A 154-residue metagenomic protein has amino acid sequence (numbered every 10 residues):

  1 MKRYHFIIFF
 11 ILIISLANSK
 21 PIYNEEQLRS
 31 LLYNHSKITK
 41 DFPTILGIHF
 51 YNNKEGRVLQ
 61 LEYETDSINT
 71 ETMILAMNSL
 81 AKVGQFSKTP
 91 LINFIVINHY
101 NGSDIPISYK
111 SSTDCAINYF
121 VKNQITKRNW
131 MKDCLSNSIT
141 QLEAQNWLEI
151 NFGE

Functional and structural regions predicted by a protein language model:
Y4-I14: Sec-dependent N-terminal signal peptides
I14-L16, G153: N-terminal processing/targeting junctions
A17-N24: Boundary at the C-terminal end of the N-terminal hydrophobic targeting segment
I22, D66, T70: Charge-dense, low-complexity intrinsically disordered segments
E25-E64, T89-E154: Polar/charged, Gly/Pro-rich intrinsically disordered segments
N69-P90: Short, non-transmembrane amphipathic alpha-helical segments
